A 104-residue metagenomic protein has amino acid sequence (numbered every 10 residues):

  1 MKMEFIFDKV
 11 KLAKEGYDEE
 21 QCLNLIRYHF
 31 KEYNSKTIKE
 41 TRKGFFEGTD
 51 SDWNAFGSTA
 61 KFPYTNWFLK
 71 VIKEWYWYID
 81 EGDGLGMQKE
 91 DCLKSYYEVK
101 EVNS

Functional and structural regions predicted by a protein language model:
M1-M3, E40-G44, V71-W75, D83: Generic structural motif recognizing short loop/turn segments at the entrances and edges of beta-strands
K2-F5, K11-L23, H29: Long, contiguous binding/interaction regions
V10-K11, W53: Short, charged/polar surface micro-motifs in flexible loops or helix N-caps
K31-V71: Short, intrinsically disordered low-complexity segments
K61-N103: Short, mixed-charge low-complexity intrinsically disordered segments
